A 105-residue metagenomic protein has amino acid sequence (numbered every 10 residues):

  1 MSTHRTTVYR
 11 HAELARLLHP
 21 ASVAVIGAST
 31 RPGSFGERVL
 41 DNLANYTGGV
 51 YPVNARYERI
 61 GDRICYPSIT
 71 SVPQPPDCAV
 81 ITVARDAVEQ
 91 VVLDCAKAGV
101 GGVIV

Functional and structural regions predicted by a protein language model:
M1-V105: Catalytic-core regions of core metabolic enzymes, especially those transforming organic acids/acyl-group intermediates
